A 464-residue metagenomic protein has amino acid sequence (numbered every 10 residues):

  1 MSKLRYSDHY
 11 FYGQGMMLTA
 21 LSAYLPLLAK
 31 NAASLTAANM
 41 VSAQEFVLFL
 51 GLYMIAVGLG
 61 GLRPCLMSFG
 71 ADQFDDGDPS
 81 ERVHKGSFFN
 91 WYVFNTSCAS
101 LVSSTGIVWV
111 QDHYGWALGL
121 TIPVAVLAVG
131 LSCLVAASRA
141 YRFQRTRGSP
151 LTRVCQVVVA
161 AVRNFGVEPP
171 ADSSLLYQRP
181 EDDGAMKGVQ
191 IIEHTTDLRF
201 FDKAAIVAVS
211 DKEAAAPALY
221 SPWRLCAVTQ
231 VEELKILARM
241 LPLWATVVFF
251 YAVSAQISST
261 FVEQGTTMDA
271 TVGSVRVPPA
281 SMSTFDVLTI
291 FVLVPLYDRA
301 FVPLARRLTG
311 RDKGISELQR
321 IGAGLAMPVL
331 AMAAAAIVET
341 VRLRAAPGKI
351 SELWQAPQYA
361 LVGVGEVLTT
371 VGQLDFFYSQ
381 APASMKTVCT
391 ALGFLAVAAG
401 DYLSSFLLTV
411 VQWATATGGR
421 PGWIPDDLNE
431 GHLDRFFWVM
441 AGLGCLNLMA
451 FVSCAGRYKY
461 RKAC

Functional and structural regions predicted by a protein language model:
M1-A33, A37-C464: Hydrophobic transmembrane alpha-helices of multi-pass solute transporters/permeases
